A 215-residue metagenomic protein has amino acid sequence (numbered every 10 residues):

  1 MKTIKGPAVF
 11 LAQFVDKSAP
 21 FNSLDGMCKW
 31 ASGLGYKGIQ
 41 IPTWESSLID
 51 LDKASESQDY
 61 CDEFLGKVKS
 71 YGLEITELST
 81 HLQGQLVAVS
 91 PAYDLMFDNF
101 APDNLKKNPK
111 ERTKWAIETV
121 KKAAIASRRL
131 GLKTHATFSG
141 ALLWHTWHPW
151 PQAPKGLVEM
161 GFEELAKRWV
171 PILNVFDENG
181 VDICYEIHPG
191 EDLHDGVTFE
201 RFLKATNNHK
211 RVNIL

Functional and structural regions predicted by a protein language model:
M1-T3, W30-G33, K67: N-terminal carbohydrate-binding accessory modules
I4-P7, A12, N22, G38 (+4 more regions): Acidic/histidine-rich catalytic cores of soluble enzymes
G26-M27: Short amphipathic alpha-helix
S32, L65, F199-L203: Short, well-ordered amphipathic alpha-helices
L34, S70-Y71, L130, E178-N179 (+1 more regions): Helix C-cap/helix->beta junction micro-motif
K37-K167: Structural motif corresponding to the early beta-alpha repeats
